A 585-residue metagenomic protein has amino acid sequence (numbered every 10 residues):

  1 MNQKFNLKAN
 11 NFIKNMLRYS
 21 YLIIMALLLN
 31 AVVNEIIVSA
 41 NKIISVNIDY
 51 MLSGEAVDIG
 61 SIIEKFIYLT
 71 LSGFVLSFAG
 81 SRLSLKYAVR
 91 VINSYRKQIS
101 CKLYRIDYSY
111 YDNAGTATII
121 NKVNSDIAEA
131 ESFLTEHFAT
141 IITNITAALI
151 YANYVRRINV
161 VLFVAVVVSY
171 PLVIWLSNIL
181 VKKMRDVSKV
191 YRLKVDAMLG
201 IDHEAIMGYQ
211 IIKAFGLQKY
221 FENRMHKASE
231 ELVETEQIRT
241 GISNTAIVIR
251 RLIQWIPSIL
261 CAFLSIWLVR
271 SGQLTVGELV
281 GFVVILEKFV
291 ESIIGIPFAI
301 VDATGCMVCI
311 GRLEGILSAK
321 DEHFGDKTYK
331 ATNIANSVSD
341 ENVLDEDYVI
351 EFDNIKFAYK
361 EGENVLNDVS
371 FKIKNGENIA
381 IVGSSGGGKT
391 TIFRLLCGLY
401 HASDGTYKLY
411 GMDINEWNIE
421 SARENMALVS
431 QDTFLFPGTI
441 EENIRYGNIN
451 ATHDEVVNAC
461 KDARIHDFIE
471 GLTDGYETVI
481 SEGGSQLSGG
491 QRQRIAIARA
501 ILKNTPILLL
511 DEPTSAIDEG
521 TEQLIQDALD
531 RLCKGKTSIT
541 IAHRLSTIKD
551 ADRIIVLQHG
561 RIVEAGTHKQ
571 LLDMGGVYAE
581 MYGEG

Functional and structural regions predicted by a protein language model:
Y21-A79, L83, R157-V161, G272-V276: Transmembrane helix-loop-helix hairpins at lipid-water interfaces of multipass membrane proteins, especially the type-1
I36, A40, D58, N124-V168 (+1 more regions): Hydrophobic alpha-helical transmembrane segments of ABC transporter permease domains
F66-S77, Y170-I174, S243-P257, F263 (+2 more regions): Hydrophobic alpha-helical segments in the permease module
S84-L85, Y104-A148, M207: Juxtamembrane loop-to-helix connectors within ABC transporter transmembrane domains
Y108-S109, S125-L134, F138, K183-E204 (+4 more regions): An intracellular "coupling" helix at the cytosolic face of ABC transporter transmembrane type-1 domains
L217, G241, F289-A319, G325-D326: Cytosolic ends of transmembrane helices, especially the final helix of ABC transmembrane type-1 domains
T332-G585: ABC-type nucleotide-binding domain
